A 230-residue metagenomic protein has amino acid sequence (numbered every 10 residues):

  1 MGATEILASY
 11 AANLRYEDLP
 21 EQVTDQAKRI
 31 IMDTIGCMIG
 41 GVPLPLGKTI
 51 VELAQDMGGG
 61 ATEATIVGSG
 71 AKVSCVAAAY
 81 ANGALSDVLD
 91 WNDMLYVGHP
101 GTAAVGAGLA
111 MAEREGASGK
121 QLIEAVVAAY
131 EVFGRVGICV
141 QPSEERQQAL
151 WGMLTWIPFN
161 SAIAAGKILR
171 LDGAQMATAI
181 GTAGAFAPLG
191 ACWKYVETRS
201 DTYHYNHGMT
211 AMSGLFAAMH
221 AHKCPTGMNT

Functional and structural regions predicted by a protein language model:
M1-T230: N-terminal core-entry segment
